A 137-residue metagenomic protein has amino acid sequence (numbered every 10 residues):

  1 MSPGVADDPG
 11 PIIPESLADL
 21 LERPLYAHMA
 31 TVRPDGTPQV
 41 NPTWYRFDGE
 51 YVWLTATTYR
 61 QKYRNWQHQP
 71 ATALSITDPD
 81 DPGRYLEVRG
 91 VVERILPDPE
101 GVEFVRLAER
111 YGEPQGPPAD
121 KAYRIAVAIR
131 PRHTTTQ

Functional and structural regions predicted by a protein language model:
M1-I12, P79-Q137: Charged, gly/pro-rich active-site loop segments
S2-T31: Short, conserved active-site entrance elements at the starts or edges of catalytic domains
D8, S16, T37-Q39, D78-P79: Short, flexible segments with low predicted structural confidence
P24-T57, T72-I76, E87: Short beta-strand segments
L25-Y26, A71, G112, T134: Generic structural signal for secondary-structure transition and capping sites
Q39, Y63, G101: Loop/helix-junction capping segments adjacent to catalytic residues or to phosphate/diphosphate-binding pockets
R60-K62, D81: Short, surface-exposed beta-strand-loop junctions and turns on beta-sheet-rich folds
